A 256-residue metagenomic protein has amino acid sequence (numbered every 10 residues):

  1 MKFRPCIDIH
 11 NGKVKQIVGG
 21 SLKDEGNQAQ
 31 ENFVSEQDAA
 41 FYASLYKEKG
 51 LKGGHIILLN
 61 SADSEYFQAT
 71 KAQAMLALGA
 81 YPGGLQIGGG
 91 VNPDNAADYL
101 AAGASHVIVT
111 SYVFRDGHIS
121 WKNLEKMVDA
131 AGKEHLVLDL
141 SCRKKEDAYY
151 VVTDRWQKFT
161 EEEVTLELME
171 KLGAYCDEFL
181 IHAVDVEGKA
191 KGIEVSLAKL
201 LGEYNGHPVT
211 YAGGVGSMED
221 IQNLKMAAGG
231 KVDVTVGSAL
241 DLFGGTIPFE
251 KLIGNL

Functional and structural regions predicted by a protein language model:
D8, Y46, G54, Y99 (+4 more regions): Conserved, mostly hydrophobic/aromatic
H10-N11, Q16-E25, L100-V186: Conserved anion-binding
V14, G19-F67: N-terminal beta-alpha supersecondary unit
G53-A72, S111-G117, I181-A190: Glycine-rich, proline-tolerant flexible connector loops at the mouths of alpha/beta enzymes
H55-I56, I108-V109, V137-D139, L180 (+2 more regions): Conserved beta-strand positions in the central sheet of alpha/beta enzyme cores
F67-A74, S120-L124, E161-L166, K191-K199 (+1 more regions): Charged helix-capping and loop-helix junction motifs
Q73-H106, S196-V234, E250: Catalytic cores of alpha/beta
I119-A130, I221-L256: C-terminal helical cap(s) of enzyme catalytic domains, especially alpha/beta-barrels
